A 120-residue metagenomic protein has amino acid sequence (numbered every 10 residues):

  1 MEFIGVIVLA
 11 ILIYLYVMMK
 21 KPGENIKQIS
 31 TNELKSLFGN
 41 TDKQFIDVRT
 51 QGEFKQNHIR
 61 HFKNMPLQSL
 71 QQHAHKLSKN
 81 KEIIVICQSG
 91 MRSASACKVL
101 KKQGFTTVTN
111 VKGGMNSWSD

Functional and structural regions predicted by a protein language model:
M1-Q44, V48-Q56: Flexible, polar/low-complexity N-terminal or interdomain linker segments that lie immediately upstream of folded
K27, K63, S89: Charged, low-complexity surface patches
I29, M65, V111: Hydrophobic residues at beta-strand termini and immediately following loops that shape nucleotide-binding pockets
Q44, H61-K63, T107-T109: Conserved beta-strand segments of alpha/beta enzyme cores
V48-T50, L67, G113: Active-site loop/turn elements of alpha/beta-hydrolase fold enzymes, especially the short glycine-/histidine-rich
G52-I84: Extracytoplasmic/periplasmic/luminal assembly and interaction segments in envelope/secretory/respiratory proteins
N57, S119-D120: Short Asp/Glu-rich motifs
Q71, L77-S119: Catalytic cysteine-centered active loop of the rhodanese-like fold, especially the PTP/DSP P-loop
